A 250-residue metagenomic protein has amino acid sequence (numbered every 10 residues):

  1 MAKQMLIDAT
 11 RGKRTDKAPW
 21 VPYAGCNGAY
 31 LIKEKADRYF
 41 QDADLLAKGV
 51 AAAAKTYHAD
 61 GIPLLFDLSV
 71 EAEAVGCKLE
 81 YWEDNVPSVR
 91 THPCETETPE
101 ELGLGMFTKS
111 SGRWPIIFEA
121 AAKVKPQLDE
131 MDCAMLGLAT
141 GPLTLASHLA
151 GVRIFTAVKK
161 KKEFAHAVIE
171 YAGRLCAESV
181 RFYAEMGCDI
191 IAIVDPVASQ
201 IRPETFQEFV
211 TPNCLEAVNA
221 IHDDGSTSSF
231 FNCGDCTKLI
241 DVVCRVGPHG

Functional and structural regions predicted by a protein language model:
M1-G28, A36, F107-G250: Active-site loop segments of alpha/beta catalytic cores
L31-K35, A74-V75: Short, glycine/acidic-enriched capping/hinge loops at junctions between secondary-structure elements
E34-L45: Surface-exposed strand-loop-strand hairpins of Gram-negative outer-membrane beta-barrel proteins
Y39-F40, A74-S88, L143-A157: Aromatic- and acidic-residue-enriched segments that line the glycan-binding/catalytic groove of carbohydrate-active
D44, K48, P115-F118: A structural signal for well-ordered alpha-helical segments within the folded catalytic domains of diverse enzymes
L45-F66, R181-D189, R245-V246: Catalytic domains of carbohydrate-active enzymes, especially glycoside hydrolases
L64-E73, L136-T144: Short, glycine/charge-rich beta-strand/loop segments that flank catalytic centers and engage negatively charged groups
D67-F107, K123, E130: A contiguous, low-structure linker/loop signature
